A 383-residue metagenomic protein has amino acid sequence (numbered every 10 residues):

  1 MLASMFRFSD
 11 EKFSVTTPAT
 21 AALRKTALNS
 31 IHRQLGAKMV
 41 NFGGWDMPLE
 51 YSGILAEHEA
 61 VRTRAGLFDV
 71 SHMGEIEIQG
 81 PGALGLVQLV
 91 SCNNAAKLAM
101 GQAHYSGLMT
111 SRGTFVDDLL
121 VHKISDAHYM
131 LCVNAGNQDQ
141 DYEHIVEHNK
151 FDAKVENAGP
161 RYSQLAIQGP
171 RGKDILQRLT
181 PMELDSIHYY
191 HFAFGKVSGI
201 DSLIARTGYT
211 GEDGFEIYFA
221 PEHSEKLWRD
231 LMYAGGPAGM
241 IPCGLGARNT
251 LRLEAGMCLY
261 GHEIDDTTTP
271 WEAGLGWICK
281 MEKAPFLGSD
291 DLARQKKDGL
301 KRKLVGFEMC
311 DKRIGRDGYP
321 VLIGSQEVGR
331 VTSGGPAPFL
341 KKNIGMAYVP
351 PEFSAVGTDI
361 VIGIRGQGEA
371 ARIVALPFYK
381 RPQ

Functional and structural regions predicted by a protein language model:
L2-S106, T114-V116: Acidic, proline/glycine-enriched N-terminal capping motif
A3-G43, P48-L49, I124-Q383: Conserved, structured C-terminal
N94-H148: Well-ordered mid-protein domain cores that form the structural environment of catalytic cofactors
